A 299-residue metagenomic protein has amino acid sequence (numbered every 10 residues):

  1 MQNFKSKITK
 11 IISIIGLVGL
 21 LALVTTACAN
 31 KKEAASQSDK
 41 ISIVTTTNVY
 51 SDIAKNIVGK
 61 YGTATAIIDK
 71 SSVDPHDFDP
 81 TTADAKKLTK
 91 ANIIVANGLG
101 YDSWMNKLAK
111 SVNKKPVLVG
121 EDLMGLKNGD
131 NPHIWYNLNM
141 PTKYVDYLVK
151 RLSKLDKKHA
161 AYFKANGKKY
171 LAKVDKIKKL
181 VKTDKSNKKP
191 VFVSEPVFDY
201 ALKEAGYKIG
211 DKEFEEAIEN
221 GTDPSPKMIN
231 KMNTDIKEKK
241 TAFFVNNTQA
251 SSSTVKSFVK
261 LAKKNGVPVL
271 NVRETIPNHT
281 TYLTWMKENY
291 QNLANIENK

Functional and structural regions predicted by a protein language model:
Q2-L17, V24-K299: Extracytoplasmic metal-acquisition and chelation regions
